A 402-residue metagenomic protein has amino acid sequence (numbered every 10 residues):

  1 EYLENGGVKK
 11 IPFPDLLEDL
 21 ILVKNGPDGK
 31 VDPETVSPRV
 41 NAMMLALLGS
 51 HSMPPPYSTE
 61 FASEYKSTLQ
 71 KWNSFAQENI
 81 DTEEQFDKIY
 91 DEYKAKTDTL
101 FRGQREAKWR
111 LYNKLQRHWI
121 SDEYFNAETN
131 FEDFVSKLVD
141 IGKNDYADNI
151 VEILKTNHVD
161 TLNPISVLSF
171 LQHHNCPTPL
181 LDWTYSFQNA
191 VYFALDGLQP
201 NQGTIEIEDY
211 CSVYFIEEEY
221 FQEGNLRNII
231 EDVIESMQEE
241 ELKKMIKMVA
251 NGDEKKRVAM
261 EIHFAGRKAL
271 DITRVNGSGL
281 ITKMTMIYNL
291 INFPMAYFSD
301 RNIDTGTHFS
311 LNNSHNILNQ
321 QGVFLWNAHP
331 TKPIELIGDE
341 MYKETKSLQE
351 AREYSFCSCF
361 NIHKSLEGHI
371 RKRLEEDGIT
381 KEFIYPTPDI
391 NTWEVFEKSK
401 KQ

Functional and structural regions predicted by a protein language model:
E1-Q402: Catalytic-core elements of nucleic-acid end-processing and repair enzymes
